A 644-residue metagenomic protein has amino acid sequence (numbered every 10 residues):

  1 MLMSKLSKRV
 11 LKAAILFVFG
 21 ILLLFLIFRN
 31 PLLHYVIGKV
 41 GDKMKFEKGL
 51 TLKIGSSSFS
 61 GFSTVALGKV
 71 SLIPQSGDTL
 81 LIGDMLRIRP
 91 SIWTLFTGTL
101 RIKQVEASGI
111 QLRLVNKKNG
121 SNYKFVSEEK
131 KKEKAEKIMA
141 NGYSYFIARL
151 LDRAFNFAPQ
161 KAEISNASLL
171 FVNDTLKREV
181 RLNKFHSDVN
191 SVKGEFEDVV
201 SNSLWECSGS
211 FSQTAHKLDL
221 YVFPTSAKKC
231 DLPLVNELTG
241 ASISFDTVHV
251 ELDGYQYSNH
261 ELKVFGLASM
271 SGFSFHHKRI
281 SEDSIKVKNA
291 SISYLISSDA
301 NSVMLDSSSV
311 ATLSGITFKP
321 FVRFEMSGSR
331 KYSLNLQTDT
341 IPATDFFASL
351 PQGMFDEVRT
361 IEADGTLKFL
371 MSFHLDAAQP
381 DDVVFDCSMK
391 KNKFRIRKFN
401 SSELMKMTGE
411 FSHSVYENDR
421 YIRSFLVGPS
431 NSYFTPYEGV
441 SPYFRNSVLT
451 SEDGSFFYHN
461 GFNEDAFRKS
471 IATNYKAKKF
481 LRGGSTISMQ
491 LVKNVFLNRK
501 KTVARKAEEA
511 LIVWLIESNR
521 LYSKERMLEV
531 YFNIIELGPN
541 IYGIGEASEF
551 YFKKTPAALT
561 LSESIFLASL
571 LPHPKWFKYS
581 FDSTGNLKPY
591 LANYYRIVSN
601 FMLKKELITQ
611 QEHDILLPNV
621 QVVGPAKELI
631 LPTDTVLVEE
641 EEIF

Functional and structural regions predicted by a protein language model:
M1-K8: N-terminal Lys/Arg-rich, disordered targeting/topogenic segments
K8, K12-Q75: N-terminal amphipathic/hydrophobic interface segments
R9-K12, R89, N474, N619: Alpha-helix termini
I27, K39, I102, F146-R153 (+3 more regions): Juxtamembrane regions of bacterial inner-membrane/periplasmic proteins, predominantly the peptidoglycan biogenesis
P31-H34, F59-T64, G77-I82, E438 (+4 more regions): Generic alpha-helical scaffold signal
G55-D174, D188-F223, N236, D253-L262 (+1 more regions): Flexible beta-edge/linker motif
